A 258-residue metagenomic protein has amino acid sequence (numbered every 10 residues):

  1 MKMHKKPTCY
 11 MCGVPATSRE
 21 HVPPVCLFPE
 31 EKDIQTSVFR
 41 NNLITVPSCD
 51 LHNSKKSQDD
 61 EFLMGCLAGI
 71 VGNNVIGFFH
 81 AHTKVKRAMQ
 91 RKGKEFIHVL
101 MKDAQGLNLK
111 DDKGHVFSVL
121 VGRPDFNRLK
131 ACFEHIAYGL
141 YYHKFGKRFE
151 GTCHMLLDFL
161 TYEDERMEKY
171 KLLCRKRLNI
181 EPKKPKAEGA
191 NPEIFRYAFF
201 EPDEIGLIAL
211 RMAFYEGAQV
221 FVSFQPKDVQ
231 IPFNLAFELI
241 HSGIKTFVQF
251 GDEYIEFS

Functional and structural regions predicted by a protein language model:
M1-T8, F39, N127, H135-I136: Short, charged surface segments at domain edges that flank catalytic/cofactor-binding sites
K5-T45, E61-F62: Histidine-centered nuclease catalytic patch
S37-L51, F78-G93: Short Fe-S-cluster ligation motifs
N42-L67: Short Cys/His-centered divalent metal-binding micro-motifs
A68-G72: Short edge-strand/loop segments of extracellular domains
K86-D125: Short flanking/linker segments adjacent to small metal-binding domains or redox-active Cys/His motifs
G114-S258: C-terminal, charged low-complexity interaction regions
